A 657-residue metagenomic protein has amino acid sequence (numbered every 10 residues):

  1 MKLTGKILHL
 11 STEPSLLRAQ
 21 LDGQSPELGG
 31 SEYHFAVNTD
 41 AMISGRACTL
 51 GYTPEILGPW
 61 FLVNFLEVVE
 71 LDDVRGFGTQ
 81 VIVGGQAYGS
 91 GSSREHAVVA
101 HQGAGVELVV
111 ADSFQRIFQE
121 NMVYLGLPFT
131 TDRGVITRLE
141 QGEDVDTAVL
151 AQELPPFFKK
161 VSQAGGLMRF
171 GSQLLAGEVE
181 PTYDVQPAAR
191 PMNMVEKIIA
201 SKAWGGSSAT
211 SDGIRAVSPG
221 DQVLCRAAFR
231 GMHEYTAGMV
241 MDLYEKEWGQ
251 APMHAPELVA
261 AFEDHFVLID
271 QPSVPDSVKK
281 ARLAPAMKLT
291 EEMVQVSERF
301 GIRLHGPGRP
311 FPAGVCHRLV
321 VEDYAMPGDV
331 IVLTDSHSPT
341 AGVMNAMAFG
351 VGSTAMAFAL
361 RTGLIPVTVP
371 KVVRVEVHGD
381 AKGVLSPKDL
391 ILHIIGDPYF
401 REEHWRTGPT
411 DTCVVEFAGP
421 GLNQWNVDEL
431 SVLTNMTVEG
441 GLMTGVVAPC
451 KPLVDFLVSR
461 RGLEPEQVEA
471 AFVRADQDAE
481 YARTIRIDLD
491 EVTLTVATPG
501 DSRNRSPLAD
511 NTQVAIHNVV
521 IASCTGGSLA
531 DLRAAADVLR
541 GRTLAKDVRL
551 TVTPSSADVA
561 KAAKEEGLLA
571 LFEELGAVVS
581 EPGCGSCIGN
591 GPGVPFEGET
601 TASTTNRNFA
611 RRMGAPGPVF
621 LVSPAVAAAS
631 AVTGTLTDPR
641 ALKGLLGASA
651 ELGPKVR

Functional and structural regions predicted by a protein language model:
M1-R657: Fe-S-dependent hydro-lyases/dehydratases of central metabolism
